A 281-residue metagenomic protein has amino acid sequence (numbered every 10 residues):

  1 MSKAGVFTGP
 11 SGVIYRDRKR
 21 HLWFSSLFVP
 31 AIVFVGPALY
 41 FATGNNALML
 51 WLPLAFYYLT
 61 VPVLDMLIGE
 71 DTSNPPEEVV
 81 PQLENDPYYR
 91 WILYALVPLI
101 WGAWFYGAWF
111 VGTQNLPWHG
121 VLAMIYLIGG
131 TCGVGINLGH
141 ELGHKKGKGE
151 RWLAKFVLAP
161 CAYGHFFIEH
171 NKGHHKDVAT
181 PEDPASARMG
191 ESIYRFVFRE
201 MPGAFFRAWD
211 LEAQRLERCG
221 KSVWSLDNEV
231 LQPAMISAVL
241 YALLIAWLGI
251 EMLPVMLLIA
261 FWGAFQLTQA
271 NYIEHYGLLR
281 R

Functional and structural regions predicted by a protein language model:
M1-K19: Short, Lys/Arg-rich, polar N-terminal cytosolic tail immediately upstream of the first transmembrane signal-anchor
D17-M66, P87-F110, H119-C132, L226-Q269: Alpha-helical bilayer-embedded segments of polytopic membrane proteins, i.e., transmembrane/intramembrane helices
L59-D71, L127-G143, G164-F167, E200-A208 (+1 more regions): Transmembrane alpha-helical segments that form the membrane-embedded catalytic/substrate-channel core of multi-pass
E70-V79, A213: Cytoplasmic membrane-interface regions of multi-pass membrane proteins
P76-L96, K155: Juxtamembrane helix-capping/reentrant segments at transmembrane boundaries
T113-G133, A187-F196, C219-L226: Hydrophobic alpha-helical transmembrane segments and immediately flanking/interface helices in integral membrane
T113-L127, T131-A162: Membrane-interface helix-loop-helix junctions at boundaries between adjacent transmembrane segments
K148-C219, Y276-R281: Membrane-proximal soluble regions of multi-pass membrane proteins
